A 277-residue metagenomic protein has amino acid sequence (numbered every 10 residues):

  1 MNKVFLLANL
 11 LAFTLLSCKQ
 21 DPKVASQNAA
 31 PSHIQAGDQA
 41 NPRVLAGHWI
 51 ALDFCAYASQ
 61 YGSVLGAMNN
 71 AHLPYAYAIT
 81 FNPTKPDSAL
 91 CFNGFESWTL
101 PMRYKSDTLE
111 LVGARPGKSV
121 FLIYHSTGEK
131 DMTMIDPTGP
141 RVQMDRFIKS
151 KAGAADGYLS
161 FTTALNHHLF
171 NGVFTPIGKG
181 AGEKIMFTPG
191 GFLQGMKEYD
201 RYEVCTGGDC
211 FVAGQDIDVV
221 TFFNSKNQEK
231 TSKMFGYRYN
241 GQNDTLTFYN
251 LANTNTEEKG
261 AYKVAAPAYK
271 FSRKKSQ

Functional and structural regions predicted by a protein language model:
N2-N9: Sec-dependent signal peptide recognition, specifically the positively charged N-region followed immediately by
T14-S17: C-terminal motif of bacterial Sec signal peptides marking the signal peptidase cleavage site
K19-D21: Bacterial signal peptide processing site
A30-H72, G153-E183: Tryptophan-anchored aromatic micro-motifs
P31-D38, D136-N171, A252-Q277: Edge beta-strand at a domain terminus
C55-Y57, L73-E129, K179-K184, F192-Y269: Contiguous, well-ordered beta-strand patches that form the walls/edges of small beta-barrel/beta-sandwich domains
V120-R146: Hydrophobic, ordered structural segments
